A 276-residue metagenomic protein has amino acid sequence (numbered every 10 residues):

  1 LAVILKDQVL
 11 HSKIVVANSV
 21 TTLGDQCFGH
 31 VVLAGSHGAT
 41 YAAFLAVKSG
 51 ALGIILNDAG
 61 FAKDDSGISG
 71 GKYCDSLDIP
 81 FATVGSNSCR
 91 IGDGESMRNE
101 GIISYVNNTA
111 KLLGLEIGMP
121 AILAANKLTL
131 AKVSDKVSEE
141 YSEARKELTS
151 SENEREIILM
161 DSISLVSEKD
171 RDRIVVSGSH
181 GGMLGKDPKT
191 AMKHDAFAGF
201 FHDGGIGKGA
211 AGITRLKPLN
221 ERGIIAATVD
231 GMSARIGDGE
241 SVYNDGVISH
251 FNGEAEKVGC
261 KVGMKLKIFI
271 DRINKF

Functional and structural regions predicted by a protein language model:
A2-F276: Residues that scaffold, gate, or flank divalent-cation-dependent active/transport sites
